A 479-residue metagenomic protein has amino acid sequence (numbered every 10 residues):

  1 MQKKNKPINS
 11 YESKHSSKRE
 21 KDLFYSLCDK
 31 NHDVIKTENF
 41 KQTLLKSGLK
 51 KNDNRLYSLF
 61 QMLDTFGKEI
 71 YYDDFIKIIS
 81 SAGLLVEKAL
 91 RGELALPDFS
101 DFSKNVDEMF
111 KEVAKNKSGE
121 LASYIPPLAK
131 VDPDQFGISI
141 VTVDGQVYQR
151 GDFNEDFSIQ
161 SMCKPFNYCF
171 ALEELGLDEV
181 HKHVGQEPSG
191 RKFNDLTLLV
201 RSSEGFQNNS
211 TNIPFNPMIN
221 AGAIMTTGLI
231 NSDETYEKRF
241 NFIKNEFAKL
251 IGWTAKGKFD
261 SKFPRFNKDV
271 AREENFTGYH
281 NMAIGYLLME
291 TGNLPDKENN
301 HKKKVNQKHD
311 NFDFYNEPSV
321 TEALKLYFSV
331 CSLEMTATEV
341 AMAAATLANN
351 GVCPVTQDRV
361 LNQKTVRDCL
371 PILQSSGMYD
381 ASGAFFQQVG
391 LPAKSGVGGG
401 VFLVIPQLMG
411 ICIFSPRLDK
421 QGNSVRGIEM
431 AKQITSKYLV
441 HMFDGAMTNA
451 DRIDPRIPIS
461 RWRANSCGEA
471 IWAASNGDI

Functional and structural regions predicted by a protein language model:
P7-H15, K21, N31, F40 (+1 more regions): Structured C-terminal helix/loop/strand segments within mature extracytoplasmic catalytic/sensor domains
Y11-V34, K51-E69: Primarily EF-hand calcium-binding motifs
V34-K51, Y71-G83: Amphipathic regulatory helices of Ca2+-sensor modules
L63-L94: EF-hand and EF-hand-like Ca2+-sensor regions
A89-E108, S118, A171-N299, D310-V330 (+1 more regions): Active-site-adjacent helix/loop patches that line small-molecule binding or acyl-intermediate pockets
K111-R150, F402-L403: A short, well-structured edge-of-sheet supersecondary motif
G145, S158-D178, A343, I411: Active-site SXXK
